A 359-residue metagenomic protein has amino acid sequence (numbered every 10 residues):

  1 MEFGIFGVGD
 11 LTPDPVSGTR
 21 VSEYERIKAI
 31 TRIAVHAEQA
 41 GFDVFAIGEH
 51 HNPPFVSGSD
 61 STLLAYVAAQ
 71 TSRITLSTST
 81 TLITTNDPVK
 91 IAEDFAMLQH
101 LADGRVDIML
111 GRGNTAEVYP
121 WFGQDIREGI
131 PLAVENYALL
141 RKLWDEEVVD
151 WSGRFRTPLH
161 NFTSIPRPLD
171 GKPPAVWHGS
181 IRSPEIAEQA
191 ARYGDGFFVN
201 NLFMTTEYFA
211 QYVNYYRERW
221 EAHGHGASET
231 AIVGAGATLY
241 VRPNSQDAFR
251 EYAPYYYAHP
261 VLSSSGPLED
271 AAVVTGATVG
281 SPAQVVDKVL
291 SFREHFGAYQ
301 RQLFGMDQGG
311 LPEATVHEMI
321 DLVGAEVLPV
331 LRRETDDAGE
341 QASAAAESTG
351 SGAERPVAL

Functional and structural regions predicted by a protein language model:
M1-T75, K172-P174, A342-A345, S351 (+1 more regions): N-terminal beta1-alpha1-beta2 module of alpha/beta enzyme domains
M1-V21, T115-V118, P158-P173, S264-V274 (+1 more regions): N-terminal small/glycine-rich loop or linker at the start of catalytic domains across soluble metabolic enzymes
F3, G41, E49, V67 (+9 more regions): Conserved, mostly hydrophobic/aromatic
F3-G7, F45-I47, L76-T78, V106-L110 (+4 more regions): Hydrophobic faces of well-ordered beta-strands that scaffold small-molecule active sites in alpha/beta enzyme cores
D14-I27, T81-V89, K172-R182, V274-P282: Active-site mouth loops of central-metabolism enzymes
V16, D87-D195, E207-A210, N214 (+4 more regions): Internal, glycine-rich beta/alpha segment that forms the wall or movable "lid" of small-molecule/cofactor binding
V44-V67, L82, N114, N201-M204 (+1 more regions): Glycine-rich, proline-tolerant flexible connector loops at the mouths of alpha/beta enzymes
E185-A191, F209-R217, E221-L262: Aromatic-lined glycan-binding groove of carbohydrate-active enzymes
